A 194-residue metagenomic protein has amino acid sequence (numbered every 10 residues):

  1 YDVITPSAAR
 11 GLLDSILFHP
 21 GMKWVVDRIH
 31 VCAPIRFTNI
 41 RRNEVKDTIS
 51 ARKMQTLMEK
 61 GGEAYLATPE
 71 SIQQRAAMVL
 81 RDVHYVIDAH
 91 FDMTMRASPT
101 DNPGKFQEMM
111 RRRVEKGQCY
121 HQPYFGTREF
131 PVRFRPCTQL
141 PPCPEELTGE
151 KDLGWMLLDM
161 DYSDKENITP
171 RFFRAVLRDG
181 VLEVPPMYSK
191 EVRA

Functional and structural regions predicted by a protein language model:
Y1-K46: Long, hydrophobic N-terminal alpha-helical segment
E44-K46, M54-A194: Internal, well-folded beta-alpha domain core
